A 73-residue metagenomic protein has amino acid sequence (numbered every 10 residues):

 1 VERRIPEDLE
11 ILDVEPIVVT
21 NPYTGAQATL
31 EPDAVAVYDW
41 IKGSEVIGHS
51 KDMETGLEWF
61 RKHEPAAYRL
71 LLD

Functional and structural regions predicted by a protein language model:
V1-K42: N-terminal acidic leader/helix
A28, G43-E45, P65, D73: Short linear sequence elements within intrinsically disordered, low-complexity coil regions
D33, D52-M53: Alpha-helical structural motif
V46-S50: Charged, low-complexity interaction regions
E54-D73: Short, compact, well-ordered microdomains
